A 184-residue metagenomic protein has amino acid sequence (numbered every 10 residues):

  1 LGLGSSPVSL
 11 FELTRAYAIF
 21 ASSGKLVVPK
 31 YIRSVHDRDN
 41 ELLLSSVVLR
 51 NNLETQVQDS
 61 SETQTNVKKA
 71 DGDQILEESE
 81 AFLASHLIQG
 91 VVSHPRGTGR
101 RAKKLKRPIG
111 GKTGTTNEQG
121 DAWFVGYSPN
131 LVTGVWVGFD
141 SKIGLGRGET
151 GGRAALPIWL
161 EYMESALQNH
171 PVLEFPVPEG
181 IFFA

Functional and structural regions predicted by a protein language model:
L1-P7: Conserved short loop/turn motifs at secondary-structure junctions
P7-A184: A penicillin-recognizing enzyme superfamily signal
